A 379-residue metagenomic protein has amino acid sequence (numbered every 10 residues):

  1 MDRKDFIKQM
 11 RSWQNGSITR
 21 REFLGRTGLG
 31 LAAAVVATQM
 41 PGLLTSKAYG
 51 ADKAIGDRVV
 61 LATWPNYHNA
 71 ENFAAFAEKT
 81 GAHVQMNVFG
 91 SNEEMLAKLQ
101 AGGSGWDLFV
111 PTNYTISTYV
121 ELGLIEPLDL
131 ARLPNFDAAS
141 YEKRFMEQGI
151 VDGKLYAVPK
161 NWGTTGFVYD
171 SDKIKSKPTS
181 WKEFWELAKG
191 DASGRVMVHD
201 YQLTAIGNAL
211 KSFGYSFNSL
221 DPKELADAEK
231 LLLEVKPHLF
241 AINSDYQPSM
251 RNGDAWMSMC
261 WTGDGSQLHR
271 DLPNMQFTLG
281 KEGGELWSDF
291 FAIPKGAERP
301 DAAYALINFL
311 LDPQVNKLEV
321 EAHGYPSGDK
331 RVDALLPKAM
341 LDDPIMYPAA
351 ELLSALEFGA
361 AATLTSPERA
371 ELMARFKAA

Functional and structural regions predicted by a protein language model:
M1-E22, S46-K47: N-terminal secretory signal peptides
F6, I18-M40: N-terminal export leaders
Y49-T118: Early extracytoplasmic/lumenal segment of secretory-pathway proteins
S104-L108, E126-L130, N135-F167, G194-V196: A structural signal for short loop-to-beta-strand junctions that line the ligand-binding cleft of periplasmic/secreted
E126-D137, A157, P273-E285, P294-A297: Short beta-strand->loop
V168-K173, S212, S288-A302, L318: A bilobed periplasmic-binding-protein/Venus flytrap-type ligand-binding module shared by bacterial periplasmic
M197-Y201, A205-A209, F213-G280: Ligand-binding pocket segment of bilobal, Venus flytrap-like solute-binding proteins
P294-L353: Mature extracytoplasmic/periplasmic domains
